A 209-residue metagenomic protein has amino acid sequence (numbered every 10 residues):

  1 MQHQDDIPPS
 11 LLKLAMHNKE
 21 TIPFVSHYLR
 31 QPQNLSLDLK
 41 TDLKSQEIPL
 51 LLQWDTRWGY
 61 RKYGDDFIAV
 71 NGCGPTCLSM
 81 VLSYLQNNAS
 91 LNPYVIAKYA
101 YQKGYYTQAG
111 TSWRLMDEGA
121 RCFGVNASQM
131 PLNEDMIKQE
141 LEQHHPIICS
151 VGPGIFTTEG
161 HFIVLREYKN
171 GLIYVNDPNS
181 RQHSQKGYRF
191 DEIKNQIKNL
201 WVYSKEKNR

Functional and structural regions predicted by a protein language model:
M1-A100, G104: Active-site-adjacent structural segments surrounding the nucleophilic cysteine of cysteine proteases and isopeptidases
L35-L39, S83, N87-N208: Conserved active-site-adjacent core of cysteine acyl-enzyme catalytic domains
